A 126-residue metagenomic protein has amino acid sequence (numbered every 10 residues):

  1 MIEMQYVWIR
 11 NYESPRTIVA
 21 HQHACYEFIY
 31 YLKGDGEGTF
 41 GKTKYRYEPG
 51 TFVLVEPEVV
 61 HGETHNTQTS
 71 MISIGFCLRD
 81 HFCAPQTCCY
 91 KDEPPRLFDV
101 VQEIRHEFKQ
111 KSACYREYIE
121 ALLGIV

Functional and structural regions predicted by a protein language model:
E3-D92, R116: N-terminal regulatory/effector-sensing and dimerization cores that precede helix-turn-helix DNA-binding domains
C83-V126: Amphipathic alpha-helical segments enriched in hydrophobic/aromatic residues interleaved with Lys/Arg
